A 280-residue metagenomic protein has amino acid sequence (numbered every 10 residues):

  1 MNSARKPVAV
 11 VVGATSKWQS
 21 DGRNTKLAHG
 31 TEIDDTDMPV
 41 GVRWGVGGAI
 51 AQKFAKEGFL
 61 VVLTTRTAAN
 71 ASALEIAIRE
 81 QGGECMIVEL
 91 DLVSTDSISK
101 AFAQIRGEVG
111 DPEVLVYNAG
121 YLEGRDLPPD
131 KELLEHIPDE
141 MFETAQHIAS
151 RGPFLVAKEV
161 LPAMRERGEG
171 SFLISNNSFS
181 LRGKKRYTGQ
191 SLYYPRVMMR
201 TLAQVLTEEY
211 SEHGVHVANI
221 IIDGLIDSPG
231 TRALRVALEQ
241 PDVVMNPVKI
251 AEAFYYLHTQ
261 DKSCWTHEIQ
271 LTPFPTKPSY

Functional and structural regions predicted by a protein language model:
K6-V8, G83-E84, D111-P112, D126 (+2 more regions): Active-site loop of short-chain dehydrogenase/reductase
G13-S20, T25-G41, I137-M141, S171-M198 (+2 more regions): Catalytic loop of short-chain dehydrogenase/reductase
G30, S99, L122-E143: Conserved mid-core segment of classical short-chain dehydrogenase/reductases
D35-W44, G58-A73: Conserved glycine-rich Rossmann-like NAD(P)H-binding loop of the short-chain dehydrogenase/reductase
A69, L90-A101, D139: The beta1-alpha1 cofactor-binding region of Rossmann-like NAD(H)/NADP(H)-dependent oxidoreductases
I78-T95: Rossmann-fold cofactor-recognition segment
E113, E135-F154: Catalytic Tyr-X3-Lys loop
E212-V215, N219-I221, A233-Y280: C-terminal helical subdomain
